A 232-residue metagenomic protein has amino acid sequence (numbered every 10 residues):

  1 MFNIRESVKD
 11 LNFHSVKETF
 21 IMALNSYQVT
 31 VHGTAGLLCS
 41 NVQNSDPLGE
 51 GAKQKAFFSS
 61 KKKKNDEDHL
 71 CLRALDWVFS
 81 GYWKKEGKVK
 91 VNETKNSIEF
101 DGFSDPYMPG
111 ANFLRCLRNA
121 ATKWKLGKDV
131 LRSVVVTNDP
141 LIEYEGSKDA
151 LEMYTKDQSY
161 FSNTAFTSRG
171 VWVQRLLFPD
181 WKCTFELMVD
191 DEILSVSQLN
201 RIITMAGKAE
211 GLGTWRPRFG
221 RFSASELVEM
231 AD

Functional and structural regions predicted by a protein language model:
M1-D232: RNA-interacting cores
